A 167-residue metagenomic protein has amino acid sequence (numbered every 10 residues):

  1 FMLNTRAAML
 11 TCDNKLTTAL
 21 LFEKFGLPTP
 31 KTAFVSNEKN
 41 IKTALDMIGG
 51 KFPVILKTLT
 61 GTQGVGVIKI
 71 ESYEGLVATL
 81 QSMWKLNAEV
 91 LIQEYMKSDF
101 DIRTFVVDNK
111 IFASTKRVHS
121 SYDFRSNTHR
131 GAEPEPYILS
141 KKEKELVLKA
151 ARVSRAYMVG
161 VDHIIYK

Functional and structural regions predicted by a protein language model:
F1, Y166-K167: Short, intrinsically disordered, charge-balanced linker/junction segments flanking boundaries in proteins
A8-C12, I111, R117-V118, I164-Y166: Short glycine-enriched loops at secondary-structure junctions
M9-D99, S140-E145: Active-site nucleotide/adenylate-binding loops and adjacent lid/helix of ATP-dependent enzymes
T79-L80, L91-Q93, D101-V118, A150 (+1 more regions): Beta-strand scaffold of nucleotide-dependent catalytic cores
N87, D99, D108-N109, K167: Residue-level signal for tight coil/turn positions that link beta-strands
R125-Y166: A long amphipathic alpha-helix within ATP-dependent nucleotide-binding catalytic cores
